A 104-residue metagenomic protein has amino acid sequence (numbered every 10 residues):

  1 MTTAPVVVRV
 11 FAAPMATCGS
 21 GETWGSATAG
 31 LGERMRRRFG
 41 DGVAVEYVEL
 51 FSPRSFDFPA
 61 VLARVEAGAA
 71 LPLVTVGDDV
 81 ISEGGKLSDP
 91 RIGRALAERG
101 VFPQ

Functional and structural regions predicted by a protein language model:
M1-G40: Local sequence-structure signature of Cys/Sec-based thiol-disulfide redox active-site neighborhoods
P5, G68-A70: A structure-centric signal for secondary-structure junctions around beta-strands
M15-C18, S52, V80: Short histidine/acidic/glycine/proline-rich micro-motifs that form metal- and phosphate-coordinating active-site loops
G21-E22, F58, K86-D89: Conserved strand-to-helix beginnings and helix N-cap segments that scaffold or border functional pockets
R36-F39, V65-E66, G100: N-terminal cationic-hydrophobic initiation segments that often serve targeting/anchoring roles
A44-G68: Thioredoxin-like thiol-disulfide oxidoreductase module
V76-P103: Non-catalytic, surface beta->alpha helical segment in thiol-disulfide oxidoreductase systems
